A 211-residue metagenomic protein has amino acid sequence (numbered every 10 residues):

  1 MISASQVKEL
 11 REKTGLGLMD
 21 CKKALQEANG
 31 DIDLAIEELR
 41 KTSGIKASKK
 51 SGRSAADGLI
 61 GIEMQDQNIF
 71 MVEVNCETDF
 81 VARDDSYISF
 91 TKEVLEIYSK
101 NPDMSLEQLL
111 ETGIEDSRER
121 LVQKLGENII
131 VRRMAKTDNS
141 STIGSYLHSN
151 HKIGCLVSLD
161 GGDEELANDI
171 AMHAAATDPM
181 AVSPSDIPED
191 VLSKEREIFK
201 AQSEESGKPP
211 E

Functional and structural regions predicted by a protein language model:
I2-E211: N-terminal assembly/interaction segments in proteins that build large macromolecular machines
